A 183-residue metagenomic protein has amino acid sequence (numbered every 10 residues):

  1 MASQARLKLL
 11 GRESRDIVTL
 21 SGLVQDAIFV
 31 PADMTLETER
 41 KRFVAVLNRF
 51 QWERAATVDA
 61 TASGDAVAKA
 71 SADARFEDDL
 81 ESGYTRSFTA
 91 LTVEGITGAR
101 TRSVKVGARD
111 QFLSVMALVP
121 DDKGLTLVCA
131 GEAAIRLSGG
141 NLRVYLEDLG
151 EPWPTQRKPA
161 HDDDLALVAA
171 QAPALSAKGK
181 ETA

Functional and structural regions predicted by a protein language model:
M1-A183: Surface-exposed, interaction-prone regions used to assemble/regulate multi-protein complexes
